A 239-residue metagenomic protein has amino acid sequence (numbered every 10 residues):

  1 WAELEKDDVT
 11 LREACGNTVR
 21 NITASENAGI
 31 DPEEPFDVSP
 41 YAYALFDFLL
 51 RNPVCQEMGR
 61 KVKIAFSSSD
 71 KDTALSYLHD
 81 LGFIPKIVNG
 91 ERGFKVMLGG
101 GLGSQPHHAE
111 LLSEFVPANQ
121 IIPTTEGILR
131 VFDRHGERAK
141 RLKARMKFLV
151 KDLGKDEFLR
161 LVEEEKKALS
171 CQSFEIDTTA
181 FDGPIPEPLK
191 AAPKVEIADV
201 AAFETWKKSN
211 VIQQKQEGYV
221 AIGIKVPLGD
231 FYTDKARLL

Functional and structural regions predicted by a protein language model:
W1-L239: Peripheral terminal and linker regions in Fe-S/redox and tRNA-modifying enzymes
